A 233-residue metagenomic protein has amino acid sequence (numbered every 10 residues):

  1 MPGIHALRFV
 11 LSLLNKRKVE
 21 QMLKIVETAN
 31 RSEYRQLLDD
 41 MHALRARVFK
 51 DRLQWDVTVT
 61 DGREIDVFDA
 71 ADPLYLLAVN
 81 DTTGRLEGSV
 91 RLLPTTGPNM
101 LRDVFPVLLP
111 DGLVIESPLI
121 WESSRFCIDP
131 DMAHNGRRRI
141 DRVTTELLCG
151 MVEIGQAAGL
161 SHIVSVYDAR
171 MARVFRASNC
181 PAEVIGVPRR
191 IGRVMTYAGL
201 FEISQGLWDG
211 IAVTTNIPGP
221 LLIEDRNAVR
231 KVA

Functional and structural regions predicted by a protein language model:
G3-Q21: Short, Lys/Arg-enriched N-terminal segments with co-localized hydrophobic residues within the first ~10-30 amino acids
V19-V67, Y75-L77, L86: Short amphipathic alpha-helix that is part of the acyltransferase structural core
V26-T28, L38-H42, P73-L74, E116-P118 (+4 more regions): Short acidic/polar alpha-helix capping motifs at helix-coil junctions
D61-D111, P118-I128: Conserved donor-binding loop and adjoining core beta-sheet/short helix segment in diverse acyl/aminoacyl transferases
T82, M132, M171, Q205-L207: Residues that cap or initiate secondary-structure elements
P98-M100, P106-T196: Acyl-donor binding region in acyl/amide transferases
E183-V232: Accessory, usually C-terminal, subdomains that scaffold auxiliary metal cofactors
